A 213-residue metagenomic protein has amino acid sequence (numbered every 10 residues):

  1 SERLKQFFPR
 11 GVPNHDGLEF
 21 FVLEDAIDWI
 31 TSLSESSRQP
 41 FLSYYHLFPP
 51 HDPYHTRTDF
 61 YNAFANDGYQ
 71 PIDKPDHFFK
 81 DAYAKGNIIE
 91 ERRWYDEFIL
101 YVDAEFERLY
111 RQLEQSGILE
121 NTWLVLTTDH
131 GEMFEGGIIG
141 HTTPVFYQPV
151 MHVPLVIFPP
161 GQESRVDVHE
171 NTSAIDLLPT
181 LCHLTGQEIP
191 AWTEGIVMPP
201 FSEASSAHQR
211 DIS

Functional and structural regions predicted by a protein language model:
S1-S213: Catalytic domains that recognize anionic headgroups
